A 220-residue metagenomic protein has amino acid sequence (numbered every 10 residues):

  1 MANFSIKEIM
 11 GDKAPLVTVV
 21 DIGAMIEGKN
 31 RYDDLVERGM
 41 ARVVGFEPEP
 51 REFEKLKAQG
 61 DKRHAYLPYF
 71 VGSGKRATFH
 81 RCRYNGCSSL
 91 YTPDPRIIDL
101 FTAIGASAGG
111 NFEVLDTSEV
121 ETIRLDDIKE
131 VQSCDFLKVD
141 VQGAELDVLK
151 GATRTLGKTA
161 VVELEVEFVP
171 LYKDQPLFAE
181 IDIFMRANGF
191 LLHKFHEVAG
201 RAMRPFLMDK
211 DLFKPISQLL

Functional and structural regions predicted by a protein language model:
M1-L220: Phosphate/nucleotide-binding beta-alpha loop and adjacent structural elements of enzyme active sites
